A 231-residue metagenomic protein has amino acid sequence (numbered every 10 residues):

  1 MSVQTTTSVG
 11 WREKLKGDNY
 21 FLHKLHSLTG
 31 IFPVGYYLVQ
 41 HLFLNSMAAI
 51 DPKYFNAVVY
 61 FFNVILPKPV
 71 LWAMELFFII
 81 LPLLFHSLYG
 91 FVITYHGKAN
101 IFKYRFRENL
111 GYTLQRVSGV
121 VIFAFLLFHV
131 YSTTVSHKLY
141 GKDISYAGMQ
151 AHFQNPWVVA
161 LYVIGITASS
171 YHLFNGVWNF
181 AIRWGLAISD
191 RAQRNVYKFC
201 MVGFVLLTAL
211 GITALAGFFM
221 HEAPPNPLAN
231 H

Functional and structural regions predicted by a protein language model:
M1-H231: Membrane-embedded alpha-helical bundles that constitute the cytochrome b-like, heme-associated redox core of multi-pass
